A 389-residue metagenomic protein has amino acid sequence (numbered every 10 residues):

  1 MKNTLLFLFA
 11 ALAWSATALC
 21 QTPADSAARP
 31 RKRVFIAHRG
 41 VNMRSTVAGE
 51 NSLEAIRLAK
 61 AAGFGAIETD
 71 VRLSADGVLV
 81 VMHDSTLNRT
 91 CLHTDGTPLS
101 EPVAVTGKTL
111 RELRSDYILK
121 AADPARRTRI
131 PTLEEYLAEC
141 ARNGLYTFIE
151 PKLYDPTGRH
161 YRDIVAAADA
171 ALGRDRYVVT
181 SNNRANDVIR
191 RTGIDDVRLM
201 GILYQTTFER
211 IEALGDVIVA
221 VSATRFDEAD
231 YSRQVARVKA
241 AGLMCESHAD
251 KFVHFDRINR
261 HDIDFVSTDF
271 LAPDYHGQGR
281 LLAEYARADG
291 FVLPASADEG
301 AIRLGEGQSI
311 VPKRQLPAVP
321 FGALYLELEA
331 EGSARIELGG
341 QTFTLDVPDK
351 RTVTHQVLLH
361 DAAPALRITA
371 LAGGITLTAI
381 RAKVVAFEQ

Functional and structural regions predicted by a protein language model:
M1-A27: Bacterial Sec-dependent N-terminal signal peptides
C20-G290: Phosphate-group recognition and catalysis centered on beta-loop-alpha active-site segments
G300-V319: Short beta-strands within extracellular/lumenal beta-sheet-rich domains
A318-Y325, A362-A363: Extended extracellular/luminal ectodomain segments enriched in beta-structured repeat modules
L326-L328, P364-A370: Extracellular beta-strand-rich recognition modules
S333-Q341: Short, surface-exposed beta-strand/strand-loop-strand elements in extracellular ectodomains
Q341-A363, L371: Extracellular carbohydrate recognition and processing domains and analogous Trp-centered ligand-binding platforms
G373-Q389: Exposed low-complexity, polar/acidic, P/S/T/G-rich flexible segments that act as propeptides, protease-susceptible
